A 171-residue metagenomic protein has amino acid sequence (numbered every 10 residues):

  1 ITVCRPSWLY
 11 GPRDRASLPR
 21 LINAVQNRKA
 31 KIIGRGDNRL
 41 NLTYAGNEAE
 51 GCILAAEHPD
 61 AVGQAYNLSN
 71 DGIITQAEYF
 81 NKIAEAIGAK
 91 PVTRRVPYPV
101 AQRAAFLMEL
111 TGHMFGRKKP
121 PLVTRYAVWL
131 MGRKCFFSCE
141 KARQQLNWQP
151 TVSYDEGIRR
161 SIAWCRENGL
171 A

Functional and structural regions predicted by a protein language model:
I1-P12: Conserved beta-loop-beta element that borders a ligand/cofactor-binding pocket
G11, I33-N38, Y66-I73, A84-I87 (+3 more regions): Glycine-rich Rossmann NAD(P)(H)-binding loop
D14-R20, G34-A56, G63-N67: Substrate-positioning beta->alpha
R20-L42, V92-C135: Alpha-helical membrane-targeting segments
R28, H58-P59, A86, Q145 (+1 more regions): Generic structural signal for alpha-helix termini and adjacent loop/cap motifs
L40-G46, I74, F137, V152: Residue-level signal for the nucleotide or nucleotide-sugar donor/cofactor binding architecture
L54, H58-L122, C139, R159-I162: Mid/C-terminal beta-alpha module of Rossmann-like enzyme folds, strongest in SDR-family dehydrogenases/epimerases
F137, K141-Q144, Q149, S153-A171: Amphipathic terminal alpha-helices
